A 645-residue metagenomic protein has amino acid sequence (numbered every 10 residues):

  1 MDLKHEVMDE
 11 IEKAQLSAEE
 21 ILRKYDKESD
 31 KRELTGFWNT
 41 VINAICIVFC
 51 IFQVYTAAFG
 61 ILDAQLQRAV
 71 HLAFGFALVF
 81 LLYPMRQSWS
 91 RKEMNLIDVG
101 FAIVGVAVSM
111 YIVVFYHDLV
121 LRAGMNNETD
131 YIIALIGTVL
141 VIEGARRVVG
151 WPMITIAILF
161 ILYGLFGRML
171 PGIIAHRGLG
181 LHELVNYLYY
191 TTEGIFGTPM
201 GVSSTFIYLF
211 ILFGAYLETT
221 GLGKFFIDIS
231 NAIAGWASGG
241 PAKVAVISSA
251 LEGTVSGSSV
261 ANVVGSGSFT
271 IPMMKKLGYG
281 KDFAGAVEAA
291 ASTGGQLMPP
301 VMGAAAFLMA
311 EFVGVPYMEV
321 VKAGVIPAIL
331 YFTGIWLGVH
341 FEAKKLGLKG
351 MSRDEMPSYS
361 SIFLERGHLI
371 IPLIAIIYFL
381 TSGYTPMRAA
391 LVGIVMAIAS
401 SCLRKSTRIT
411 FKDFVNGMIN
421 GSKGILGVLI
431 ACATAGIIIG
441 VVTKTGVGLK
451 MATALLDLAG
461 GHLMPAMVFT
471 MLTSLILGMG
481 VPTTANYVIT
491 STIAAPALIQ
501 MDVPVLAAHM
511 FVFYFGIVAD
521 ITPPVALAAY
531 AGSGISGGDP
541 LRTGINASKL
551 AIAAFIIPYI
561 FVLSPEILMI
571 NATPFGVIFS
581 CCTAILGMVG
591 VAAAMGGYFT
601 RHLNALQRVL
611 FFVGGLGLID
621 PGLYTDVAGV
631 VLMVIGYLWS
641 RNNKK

Functional and structural regions predicted by a protein language model:
M1-L121, Y131-L135, K644: Conserved, well-structured core domains of diverse proteins
D2-N39, K322-G424, L527-L616, K644: Long, contiguous bundles of hydrophobic transmembrane helices that form the permeation core of multi-pass
I42-I47, Q67-L81, I97-V106, Y131-L140 (+11 more regions): Hydrophobic mid-bilayer segments of alpha-helices in multi-pass membrane transport proteins, especially secondary
T56-G60, Y83-K92, D118-L119, G137-W151 (+3 more regions): Membrane-water interface regions at transmembrane-helix termini and the short interhelical loops of multi-pass membrane
E128-I132, E193-F206, A232-V246, L277-F283 (+6 more regions): Membrane-interfacial loop-to-helix junctions in multi-pass transporters
E143, V148, I158-G167, I173 (+8 more regions): Core transmembrane alpha-helical segments of multi-pass membrane transporters/permeases
G214-E218, S249-S258, A290-Q296, L380 (+4 more regions): Transmembrane alpha-helix interface/packing and boundary motifs in multi-pass membrane proteins, characterized by
I227-G295, V301, A305, G314 (+2 more regions): Hydrophobic transmembrane alpha-helices that form the pore/transport pathway of multi-pass ion and small-solute
